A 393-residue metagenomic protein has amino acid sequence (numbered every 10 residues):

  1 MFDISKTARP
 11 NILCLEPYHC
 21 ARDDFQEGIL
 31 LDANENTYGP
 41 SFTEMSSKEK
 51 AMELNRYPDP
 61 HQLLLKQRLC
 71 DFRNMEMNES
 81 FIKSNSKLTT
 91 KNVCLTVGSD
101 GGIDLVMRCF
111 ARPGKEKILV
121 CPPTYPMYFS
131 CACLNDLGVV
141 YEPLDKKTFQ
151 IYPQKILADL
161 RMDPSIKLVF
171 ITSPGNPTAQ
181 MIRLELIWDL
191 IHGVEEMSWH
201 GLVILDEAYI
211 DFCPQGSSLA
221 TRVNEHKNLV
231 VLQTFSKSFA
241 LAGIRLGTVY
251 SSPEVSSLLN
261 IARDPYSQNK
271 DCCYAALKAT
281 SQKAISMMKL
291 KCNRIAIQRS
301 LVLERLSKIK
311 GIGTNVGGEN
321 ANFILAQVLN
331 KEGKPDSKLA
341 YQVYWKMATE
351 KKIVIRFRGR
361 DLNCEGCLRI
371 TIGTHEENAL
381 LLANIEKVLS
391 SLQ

Functional and structural regions predicted by a protein language model:
M1-D71: N-terminal "arm"/small-domain region of PLP-dependent enzymes with the aminotransferase-like
M1-N11, M77-N78, K83-S86, E196 (+2 more regions): Eukaryotic N-terminal low-complexity, Ser/Thr- and Lys/Arg-rich leader segments that predominantly function as
E53-M197, Y209-H226, V230: Conserved core of the PLP fold type I
T90, G317-F323, N363-E365: Short Gly/Ser/Thr- and Asp/Glu-enriched loop/turn motifs at secondary-structure junctions
E185, T349-E350, R360-Q393: PLP-dependent enzyme catalytic core of the Aspartate aminotransferase-like
N228-K308, T314-V316: PLP-dependent aminotransferase class I/II
I295-A296, I309-E350: Conserved PLP-binding catalytic core of the aspartate aminotransferase-like
